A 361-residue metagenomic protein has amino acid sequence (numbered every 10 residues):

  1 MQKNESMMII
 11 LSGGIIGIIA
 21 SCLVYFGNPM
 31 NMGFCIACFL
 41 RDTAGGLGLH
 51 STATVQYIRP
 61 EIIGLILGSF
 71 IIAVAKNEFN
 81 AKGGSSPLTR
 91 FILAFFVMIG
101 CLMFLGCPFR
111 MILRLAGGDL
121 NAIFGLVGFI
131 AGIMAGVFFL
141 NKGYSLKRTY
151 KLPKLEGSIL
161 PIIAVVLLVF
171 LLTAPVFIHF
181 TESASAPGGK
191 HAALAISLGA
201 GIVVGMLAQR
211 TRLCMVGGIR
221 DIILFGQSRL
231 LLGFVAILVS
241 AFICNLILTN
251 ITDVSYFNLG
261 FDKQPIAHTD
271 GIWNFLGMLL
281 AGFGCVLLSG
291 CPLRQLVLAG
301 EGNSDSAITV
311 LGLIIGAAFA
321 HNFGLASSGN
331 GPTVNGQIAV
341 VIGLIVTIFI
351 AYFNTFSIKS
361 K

Functional and structural regions predicted by a protein language model:
M1-K361: Membrane-interfacial helix-loop segments of redox and metal-homeostasis proteins, especially TM-loop-TM junctions
